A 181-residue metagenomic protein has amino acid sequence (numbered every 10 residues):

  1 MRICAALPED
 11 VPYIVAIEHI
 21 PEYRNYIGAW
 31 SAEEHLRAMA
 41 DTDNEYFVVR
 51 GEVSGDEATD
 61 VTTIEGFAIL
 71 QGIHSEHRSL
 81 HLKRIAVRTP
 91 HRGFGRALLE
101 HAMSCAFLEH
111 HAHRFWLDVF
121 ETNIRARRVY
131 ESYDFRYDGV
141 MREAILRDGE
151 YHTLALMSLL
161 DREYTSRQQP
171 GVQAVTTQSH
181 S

Functional and structural regions predicted by a protein language model:
M1-R2: Extreme N-terminal starter segment of soluble prokaryotic enzymes
A5-V11, V15-P90, R96-L99, C105-H110 (+2 more regions): Acetyl-CoA-dependent GNAT
N44, H152-L156: Short hydrophobic/aromatic beta-strand or adjacent loop that forms the aromatic wall/cage of a ligand/substrate-binding
R88, L117-R127, A144-E150: Conserved beta-strand-loop-alpha-helix junction that forms the acyl-donor binding cleft
R96, T122-G139: Conserved active-site alpha-helix within GNAT-family acetyltransferase domains
L108-D118: Conserved GNAT acetyl-CoA-binding A-motif
